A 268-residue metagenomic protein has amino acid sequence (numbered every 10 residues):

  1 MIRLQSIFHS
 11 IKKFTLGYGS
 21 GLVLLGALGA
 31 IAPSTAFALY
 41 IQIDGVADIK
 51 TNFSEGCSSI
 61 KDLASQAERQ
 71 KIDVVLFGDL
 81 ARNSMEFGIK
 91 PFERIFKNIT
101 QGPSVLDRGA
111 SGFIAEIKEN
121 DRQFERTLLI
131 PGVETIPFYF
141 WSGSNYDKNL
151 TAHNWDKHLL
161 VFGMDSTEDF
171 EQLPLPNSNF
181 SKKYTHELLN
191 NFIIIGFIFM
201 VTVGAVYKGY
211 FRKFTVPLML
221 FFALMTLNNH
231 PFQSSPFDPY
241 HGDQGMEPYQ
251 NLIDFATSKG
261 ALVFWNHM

Functional and structural regions predicted by a protein language model:
Q5-S6, T127: N-terminal amphipathic/basic-hydrophobic helices that include classical n-h-c signal peptides and signal-anchor
I7-A38: Hydrophobic secretory-pathway targeting helix
I11, T15, G29, P248 (+1 more regions): Glycine/proline-rich, flexible active-site/cofactor-binding loop segments that harbor closely spaced acidic
A38-H267: A metal-dependent hydrolase metal-coordination microenvironment
